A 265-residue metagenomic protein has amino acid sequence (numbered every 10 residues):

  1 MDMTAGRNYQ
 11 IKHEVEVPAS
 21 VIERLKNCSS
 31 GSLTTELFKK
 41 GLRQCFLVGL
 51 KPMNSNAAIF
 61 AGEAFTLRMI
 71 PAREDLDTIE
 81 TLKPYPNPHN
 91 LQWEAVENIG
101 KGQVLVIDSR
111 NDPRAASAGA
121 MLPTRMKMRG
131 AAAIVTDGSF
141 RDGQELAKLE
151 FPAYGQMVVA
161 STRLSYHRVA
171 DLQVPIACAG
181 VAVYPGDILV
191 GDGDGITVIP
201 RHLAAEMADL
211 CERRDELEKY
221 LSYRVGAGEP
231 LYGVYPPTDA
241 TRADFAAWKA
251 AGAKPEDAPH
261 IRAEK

Functional and structural regions predicted by a protein language model:
E14-N90: N-terminal low-complexity or amphipathic/hydrophobic leaders
L37, M126, D187-L189: Buried hydrophobic positions in well-ordered alpha/beta secondary-structure cores of metabolic enzymes
Q44-L50, Y220-P236: Flexible, glycine/charged-enriched surface loops at secondary-structure junctions
F46-G49, V106-D108, A116, I134-G138 (+2 more regions): General beta-strand structural signal in soluble alpha/beta enzymes
A95-D137: Extracellular/luminal Protease-associated
T136-D137, G143-G191: A contiguous pocket-lining binding segment that forms or flanks enzyme active sites
I188-P230: A hydrophobic, small-residue-rich beta->alpha segment in the mid-to-C-terminal subdomain of diverse proteins
G228-K265: Acidic/histidine-enriched, glycine/proline-rich intrinsically disordered or flexible terminal extensions
